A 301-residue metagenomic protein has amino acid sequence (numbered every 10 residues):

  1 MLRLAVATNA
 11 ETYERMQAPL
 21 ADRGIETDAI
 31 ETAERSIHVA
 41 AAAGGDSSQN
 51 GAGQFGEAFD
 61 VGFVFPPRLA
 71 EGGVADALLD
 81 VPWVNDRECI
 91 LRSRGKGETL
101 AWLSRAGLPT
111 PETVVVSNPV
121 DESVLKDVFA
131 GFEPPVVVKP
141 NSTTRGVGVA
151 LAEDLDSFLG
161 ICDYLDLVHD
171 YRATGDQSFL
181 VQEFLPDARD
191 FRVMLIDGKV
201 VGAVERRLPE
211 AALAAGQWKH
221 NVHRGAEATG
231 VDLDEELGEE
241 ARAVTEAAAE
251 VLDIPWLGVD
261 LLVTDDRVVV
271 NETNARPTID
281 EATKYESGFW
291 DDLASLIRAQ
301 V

Functional and structural regions predicted by a protein language model:
M1-A5: Extreme N-terminal starter segment of soluble prokaryotic enzymes
A7-S117: Conserved N-proximal alpha/beta basic substrate-recognition cap immediately N-terminal to, or forming the N-lobe
D80, R92-L180, F184: Active-site nucleotide/adenylate-binding loops and adjacent lid/helix of ATP-dependent enzymes
P111, V147, R189-F191, D266-N271: Change "...and in nucleic-acid phosphodiester-cleaving endonucleases..." to "...and in nucleic-acid processing enzymes
V136, G202, L257, V269-E272: Protein kinase-like catalytic core scaffold
E153-V244, A248: Phosphate-binding site of ATP-dependent enzymes
E236, E250, I254, V263-V301: C-terminal active-site "lid" helix and adjoining low-complexity regulatory extension at the edge of ATP-using catalytic
V259-L261: Hydrophobic residue at the +6 position relative to the catalytic HRD Asp in the kinase catalytic loop
